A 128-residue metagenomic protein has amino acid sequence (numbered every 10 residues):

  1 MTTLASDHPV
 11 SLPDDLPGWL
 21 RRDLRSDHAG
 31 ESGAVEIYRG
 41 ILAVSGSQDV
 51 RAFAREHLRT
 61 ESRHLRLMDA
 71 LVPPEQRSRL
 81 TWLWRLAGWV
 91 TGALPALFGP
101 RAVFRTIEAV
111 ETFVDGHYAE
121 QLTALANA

Functional and structural regions predicted by a protein language model:
M1-A128: Non-heme di-metal
